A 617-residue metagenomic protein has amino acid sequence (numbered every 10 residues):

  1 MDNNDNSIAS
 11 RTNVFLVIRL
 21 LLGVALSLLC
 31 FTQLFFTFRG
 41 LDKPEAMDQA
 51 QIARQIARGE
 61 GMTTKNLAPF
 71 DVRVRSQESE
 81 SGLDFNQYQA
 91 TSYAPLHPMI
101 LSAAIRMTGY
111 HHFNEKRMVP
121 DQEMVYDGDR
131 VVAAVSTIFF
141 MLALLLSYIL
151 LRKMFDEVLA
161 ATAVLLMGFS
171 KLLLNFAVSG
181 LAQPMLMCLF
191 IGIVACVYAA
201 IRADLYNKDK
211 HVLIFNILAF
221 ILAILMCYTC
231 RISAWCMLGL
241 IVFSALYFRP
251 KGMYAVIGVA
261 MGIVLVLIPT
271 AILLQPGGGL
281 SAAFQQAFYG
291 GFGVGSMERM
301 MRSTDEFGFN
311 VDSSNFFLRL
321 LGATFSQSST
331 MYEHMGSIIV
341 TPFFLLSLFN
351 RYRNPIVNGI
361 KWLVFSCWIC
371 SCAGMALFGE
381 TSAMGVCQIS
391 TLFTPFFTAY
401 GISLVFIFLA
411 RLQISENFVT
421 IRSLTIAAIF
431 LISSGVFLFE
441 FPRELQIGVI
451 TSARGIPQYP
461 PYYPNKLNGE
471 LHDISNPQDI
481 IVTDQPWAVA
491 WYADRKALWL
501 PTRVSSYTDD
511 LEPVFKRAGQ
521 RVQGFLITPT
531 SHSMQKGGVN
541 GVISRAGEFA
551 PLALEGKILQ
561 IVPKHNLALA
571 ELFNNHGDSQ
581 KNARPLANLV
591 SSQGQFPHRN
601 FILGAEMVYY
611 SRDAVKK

Functional and structural regions predicted by a protein language model:
M1-L34, L41, D129, A255-G262 (+2 more regions): Start-transfer (signal-anchor) and selected internal transmembrane alpha helices of multi-pass inner/ER membrane
N3-D5, I201-N207, C236-L265: Perimembrane helix-loop-helix junctions
L28-F38, A234-W235, G401-R411, V419-P461: Transmembrane alpha-helical segments
H112-D129, L142-F169, C188, K208-K210: Transmembrane-helix signature of polytopic, membrane-embedded enzymes that assemble or transfer cell-envelope glycans
S147, A245-L246, G322-K361, F365-W368 (+3 more regions): Hydrophobic, aromatic-rich transmembrane alpha-helices and their immediate juxtamembrane boundary segments
K153, D204-I214, R249-G258, F344-W368 (+1 more regions): Membrane-interface helix-loop-helix junctions at transmembrane boundaries of multi-pass membrane enzymes, predominantly
L172-L186: Short acidic/glycine- and proline-prone juxtamembrane loop motifs at membrane-interface regions of multi-pass membrane
Y247-L346, F439: Membrane-lumen/periplasm interface segments of specific transmembrane helices in polyprenyl phosphate-linked
